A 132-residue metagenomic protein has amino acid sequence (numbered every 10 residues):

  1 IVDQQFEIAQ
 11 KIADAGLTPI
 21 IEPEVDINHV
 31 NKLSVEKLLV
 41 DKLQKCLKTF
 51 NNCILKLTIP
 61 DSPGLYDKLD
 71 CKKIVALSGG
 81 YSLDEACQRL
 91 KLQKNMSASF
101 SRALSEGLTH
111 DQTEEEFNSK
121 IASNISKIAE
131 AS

Functional and structural regions predicted by a protein language model:
I1, T18, E22, N31-D61 (+1 more regions): Catalytic beta/alpha-barrel core
I1-E7: Glycine-rich anion/phosphate-binding loops
A13: Long, contiguous binding/interaction regions
I21-E24, R102: Short beta-strands and strand-loop turn motifs
N28: Extended, alpha-helix-rich binding/interface surfaces that flank or overlap catalytic cores and mediate recognition
F50-E130: Catalytic-face loop-and-helix region of soluble metabolic enzyme cores
